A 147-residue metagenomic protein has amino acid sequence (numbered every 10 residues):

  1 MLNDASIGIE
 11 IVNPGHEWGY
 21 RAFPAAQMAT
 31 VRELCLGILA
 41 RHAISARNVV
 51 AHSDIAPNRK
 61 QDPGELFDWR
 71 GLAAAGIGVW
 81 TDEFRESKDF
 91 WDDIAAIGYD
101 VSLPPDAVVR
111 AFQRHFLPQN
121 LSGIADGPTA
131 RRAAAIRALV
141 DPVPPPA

Functional and structural regions predicted by a protein language model:
M1-I11: Short coil-to-beta-strand
E10-P14, H52-D54: Active-site-proximal beta-strand/loop segments in catalytic clefts of secreted hydrolases
Y20-A147: Basic/polar, cationic surfaces and motifs that engage anionic cell-wall and phosphate/carboxylate ligands
